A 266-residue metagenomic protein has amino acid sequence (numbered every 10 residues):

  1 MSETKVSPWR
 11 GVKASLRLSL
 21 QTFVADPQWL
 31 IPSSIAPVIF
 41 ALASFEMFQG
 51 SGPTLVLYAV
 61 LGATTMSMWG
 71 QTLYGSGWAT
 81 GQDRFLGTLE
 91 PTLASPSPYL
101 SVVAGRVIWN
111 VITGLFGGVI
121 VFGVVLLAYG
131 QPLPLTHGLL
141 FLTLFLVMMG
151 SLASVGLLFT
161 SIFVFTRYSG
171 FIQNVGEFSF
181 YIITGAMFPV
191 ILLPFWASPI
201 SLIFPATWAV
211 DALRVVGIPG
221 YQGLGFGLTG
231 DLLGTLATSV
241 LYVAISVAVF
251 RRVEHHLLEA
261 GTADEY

Functional and structural regions predicted by a protein language model:
M1-Y266: Hydrophobic transmembrane alpha-helices and immediately adjacent juxtamembrane helices of multi-pass inner-membrane
